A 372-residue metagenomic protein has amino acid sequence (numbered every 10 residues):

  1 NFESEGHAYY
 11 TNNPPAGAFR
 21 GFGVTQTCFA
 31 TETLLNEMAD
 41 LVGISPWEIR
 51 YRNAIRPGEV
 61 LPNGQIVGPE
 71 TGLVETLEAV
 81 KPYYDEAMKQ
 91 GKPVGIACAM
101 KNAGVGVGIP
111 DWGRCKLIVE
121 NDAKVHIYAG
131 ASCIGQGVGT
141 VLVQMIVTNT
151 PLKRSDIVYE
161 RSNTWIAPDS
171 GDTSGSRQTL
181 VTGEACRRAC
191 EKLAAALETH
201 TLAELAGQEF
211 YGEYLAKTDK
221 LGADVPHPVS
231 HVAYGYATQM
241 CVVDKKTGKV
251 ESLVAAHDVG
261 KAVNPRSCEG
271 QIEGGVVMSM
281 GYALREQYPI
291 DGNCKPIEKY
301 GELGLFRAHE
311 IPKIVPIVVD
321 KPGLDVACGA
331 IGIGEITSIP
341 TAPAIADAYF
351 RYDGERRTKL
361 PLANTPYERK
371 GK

Functional and structural regions predicted by a protein language model:
N1-R20, V24-A99, M145-K372: C-terminal catalytic domains of large/alpha subunits in multi-subunit enzymes
A97-K124, A129, C133-Q136, V229-A237 (+1 more regions): Conserved beta-alpha junction segments in alpha/beta enzyme cores
G139-T140: Conserved strand-to-helix beginnings and helix N-cap segments that scaffold or border functional pockets
